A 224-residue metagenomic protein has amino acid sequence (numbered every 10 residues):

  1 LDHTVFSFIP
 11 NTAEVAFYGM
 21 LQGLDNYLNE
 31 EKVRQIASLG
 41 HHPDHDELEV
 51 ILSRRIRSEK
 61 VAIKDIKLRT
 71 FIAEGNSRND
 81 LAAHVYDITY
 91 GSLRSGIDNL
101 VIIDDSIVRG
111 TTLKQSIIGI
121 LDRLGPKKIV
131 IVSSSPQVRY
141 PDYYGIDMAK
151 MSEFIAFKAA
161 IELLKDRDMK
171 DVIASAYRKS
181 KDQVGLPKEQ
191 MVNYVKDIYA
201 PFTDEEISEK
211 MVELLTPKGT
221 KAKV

Functional and structural regions predicted by a protein language model:
L1-V224: PRPP-associated nucleotide enzymes
